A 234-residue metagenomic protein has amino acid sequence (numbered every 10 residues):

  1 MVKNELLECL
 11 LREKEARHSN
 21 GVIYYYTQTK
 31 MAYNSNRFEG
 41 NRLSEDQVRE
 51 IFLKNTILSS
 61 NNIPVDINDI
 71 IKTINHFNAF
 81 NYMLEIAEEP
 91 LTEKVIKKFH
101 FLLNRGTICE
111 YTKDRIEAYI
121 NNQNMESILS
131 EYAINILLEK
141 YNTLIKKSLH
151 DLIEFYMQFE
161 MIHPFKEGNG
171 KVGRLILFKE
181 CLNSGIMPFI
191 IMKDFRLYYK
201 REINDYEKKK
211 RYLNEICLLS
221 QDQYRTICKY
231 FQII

Functional and structural regions predicted by a protein language model:
M1-E167, K171-I234: FIC/Doc superfamily catalytic core
